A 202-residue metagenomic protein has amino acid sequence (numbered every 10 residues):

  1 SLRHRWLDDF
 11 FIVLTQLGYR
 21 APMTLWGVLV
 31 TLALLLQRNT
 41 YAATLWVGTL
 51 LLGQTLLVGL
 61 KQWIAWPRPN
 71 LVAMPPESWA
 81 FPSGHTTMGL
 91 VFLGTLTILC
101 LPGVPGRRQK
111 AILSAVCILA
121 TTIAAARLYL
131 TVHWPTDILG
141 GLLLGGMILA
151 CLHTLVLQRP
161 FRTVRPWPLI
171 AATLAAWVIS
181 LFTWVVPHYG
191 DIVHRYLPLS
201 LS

Functional and structural regions predicted by a protein language model:
S1-W79, T87-V91, T95-P102, G106 (+2 more regions): Hydrophobic alpha-helical bundle signature of multipass membrane enzymes
N70-L197: Membrane-embedded catalytic cores of phosphoryl/pyrophosphoryl-handling enzymes
